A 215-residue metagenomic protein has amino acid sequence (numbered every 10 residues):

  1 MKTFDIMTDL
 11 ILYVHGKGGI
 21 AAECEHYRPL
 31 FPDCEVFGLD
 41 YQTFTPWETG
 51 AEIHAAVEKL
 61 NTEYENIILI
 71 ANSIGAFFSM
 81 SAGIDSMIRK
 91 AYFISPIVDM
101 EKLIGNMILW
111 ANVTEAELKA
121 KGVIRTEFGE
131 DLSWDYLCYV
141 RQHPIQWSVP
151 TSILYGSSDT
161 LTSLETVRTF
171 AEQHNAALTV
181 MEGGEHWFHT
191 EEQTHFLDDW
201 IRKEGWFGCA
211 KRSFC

Functional and structural regions predicted by a protein language model:
K2-F44: Short, surface-exposed "cap/lid" segments of acyl-processing enzymes
D5-I6, L60-E65, W147, E204: Glycine-rich phosphate-binding loop signature in dinucleotide/nucleotide-binding domains
L12-K17, I70, I94, L154: Short hydrophobic segments within beta-strands
A21-R28, G50, S163-R168: Short, surface-exposed alpha-helical segments at coil->helix boundaries
E23, T43-N61: Alpha/beta-hydrolase active-site loop
I70-S79: Gly/Ala-rich beta-loop-alpha elbow adjacent to hydrolase catalytic centers
A82-G83: Aromatic pocket-lining residues of Rossmann-like dinucleotide-binding sites
M87-T169, Q173-V180, G184-C215: The alpha/beta-hydrolase serine catalytic core
